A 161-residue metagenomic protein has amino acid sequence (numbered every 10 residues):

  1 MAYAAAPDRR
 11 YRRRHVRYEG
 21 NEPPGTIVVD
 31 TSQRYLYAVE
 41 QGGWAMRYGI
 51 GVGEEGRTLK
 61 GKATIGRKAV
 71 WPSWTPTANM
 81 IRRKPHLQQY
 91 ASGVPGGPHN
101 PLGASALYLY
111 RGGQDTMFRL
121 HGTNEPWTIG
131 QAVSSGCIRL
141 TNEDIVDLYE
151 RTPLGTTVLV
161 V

Functional and structural regions predicted by a protein language model:
M1-R83, G96-P98: Cell wall/extracellular polymer interaction/catalysis modules
E22, G42, R47, E54-K62 (+1 more regions): Exported/periplasmic cell-wall-interacting domains
